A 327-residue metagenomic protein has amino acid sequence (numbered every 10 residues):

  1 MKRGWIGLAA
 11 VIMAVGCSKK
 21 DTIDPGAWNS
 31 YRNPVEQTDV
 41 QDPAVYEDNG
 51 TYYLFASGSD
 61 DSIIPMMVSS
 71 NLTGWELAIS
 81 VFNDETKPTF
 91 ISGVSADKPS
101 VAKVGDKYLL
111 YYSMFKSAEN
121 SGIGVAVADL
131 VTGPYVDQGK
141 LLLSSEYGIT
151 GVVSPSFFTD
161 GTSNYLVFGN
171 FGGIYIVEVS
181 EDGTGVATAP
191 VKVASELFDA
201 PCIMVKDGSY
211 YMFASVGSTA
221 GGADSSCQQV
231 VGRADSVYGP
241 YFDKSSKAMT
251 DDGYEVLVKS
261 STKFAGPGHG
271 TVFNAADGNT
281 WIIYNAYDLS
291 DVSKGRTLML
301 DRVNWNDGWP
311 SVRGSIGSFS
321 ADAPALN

Functional and structural regions predicted by a protein language model:
M1-K2, G16: Short intrinsically disordered, low-complexity coil segments enriched in acidic
K2-L8: Sec-dependent signal peptide recognition, specifically the positively charged N-region followed immediately by
A10-G16: Hydrophobic h-region of N-terminal signal peptides that target proteins for export in Gram-negative bacteria
C17-N327: Carbohydrate-active catalytic/glycan-binding domains of CAZyme proteins, especially the secreted or lumenal ectodomains
